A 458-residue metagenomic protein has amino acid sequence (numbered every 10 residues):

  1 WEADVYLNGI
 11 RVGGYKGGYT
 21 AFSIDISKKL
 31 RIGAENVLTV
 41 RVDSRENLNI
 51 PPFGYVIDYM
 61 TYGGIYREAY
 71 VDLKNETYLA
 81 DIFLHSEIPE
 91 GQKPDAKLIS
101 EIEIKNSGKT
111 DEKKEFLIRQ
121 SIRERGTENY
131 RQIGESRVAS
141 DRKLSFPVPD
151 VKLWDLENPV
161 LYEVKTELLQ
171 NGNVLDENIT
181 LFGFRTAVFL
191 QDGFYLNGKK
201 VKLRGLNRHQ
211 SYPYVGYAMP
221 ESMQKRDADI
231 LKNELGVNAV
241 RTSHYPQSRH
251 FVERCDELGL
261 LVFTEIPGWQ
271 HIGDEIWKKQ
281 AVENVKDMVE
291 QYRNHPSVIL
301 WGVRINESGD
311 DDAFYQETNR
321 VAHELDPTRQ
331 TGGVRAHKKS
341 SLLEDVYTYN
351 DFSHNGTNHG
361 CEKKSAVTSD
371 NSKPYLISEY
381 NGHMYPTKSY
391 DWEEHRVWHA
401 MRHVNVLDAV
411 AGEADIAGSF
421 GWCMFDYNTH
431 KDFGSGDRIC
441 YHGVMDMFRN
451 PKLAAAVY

Functional and structural regions predicted by a protein language model:
W1-D81, S107, V237-N238, R249 (+2 more regions): Accessory beta-strand-rich segments of carbohydrate-active enzymes
R11-G13, R131-G134, D176, G198 (+2 more regions): A structural microfeature
R31-E35, E101-V188: Extended acidic/polar, glycine-enriched regions that form or flank non-catalytic beta-rich accessory modules
Y70-G91, D446-Y458: Short, compositionally biased P/S/T/A/G/V-rich stretches that sit at domain boundaries
I82-F83, L153, K165-N233, E253: N-terminal carbohydrate-binding accessory modules
P94-I102: Structural beta-strand segments of beta-rich domains
D227-N233, A239-Y458: Substrate-binding/catalytic cleft of secreted carbohydrate-active enzymes, primarily glycoside hydrolases
